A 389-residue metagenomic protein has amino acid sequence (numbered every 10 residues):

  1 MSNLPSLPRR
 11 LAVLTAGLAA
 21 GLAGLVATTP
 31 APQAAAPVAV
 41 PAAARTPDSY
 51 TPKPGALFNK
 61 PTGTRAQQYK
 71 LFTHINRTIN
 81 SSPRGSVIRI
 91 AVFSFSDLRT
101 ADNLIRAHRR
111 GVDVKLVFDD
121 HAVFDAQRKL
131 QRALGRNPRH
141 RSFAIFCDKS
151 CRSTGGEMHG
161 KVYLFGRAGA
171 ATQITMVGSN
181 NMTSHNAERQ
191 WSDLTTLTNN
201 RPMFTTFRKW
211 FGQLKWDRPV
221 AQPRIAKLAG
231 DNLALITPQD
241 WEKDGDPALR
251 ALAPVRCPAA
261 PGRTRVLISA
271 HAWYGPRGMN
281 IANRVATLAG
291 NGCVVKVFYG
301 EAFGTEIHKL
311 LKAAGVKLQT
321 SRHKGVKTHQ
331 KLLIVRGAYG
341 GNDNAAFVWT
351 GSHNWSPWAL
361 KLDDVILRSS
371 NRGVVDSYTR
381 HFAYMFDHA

Functional and structural regions predicted by a protein language model:
M1-A39: Secretory targeting and sorting signals
V40-S86, S94-A260, N291-V294, F298-A346 (+2 more regions): HKD-type phospholipase D/PLD-like phosphodiesterase module
S86-I90, L267-A270: A short, Trp-centered hydrophobic/proline-enriched beta-strand micro-motif
I90-S94, A272-G275: Short, charged/polar micro-motifs that form catalytic or ligand-binding hotspots
L252-N291: Long, repeat-rich segments with strong aromatic
T264-A270, G275-P276, D343-H353, P357-A389: Extracellular low-complexity, Gly/Ser/Thr-rich intrinsically disordered linkers and protease-sensitive activation/hinge
